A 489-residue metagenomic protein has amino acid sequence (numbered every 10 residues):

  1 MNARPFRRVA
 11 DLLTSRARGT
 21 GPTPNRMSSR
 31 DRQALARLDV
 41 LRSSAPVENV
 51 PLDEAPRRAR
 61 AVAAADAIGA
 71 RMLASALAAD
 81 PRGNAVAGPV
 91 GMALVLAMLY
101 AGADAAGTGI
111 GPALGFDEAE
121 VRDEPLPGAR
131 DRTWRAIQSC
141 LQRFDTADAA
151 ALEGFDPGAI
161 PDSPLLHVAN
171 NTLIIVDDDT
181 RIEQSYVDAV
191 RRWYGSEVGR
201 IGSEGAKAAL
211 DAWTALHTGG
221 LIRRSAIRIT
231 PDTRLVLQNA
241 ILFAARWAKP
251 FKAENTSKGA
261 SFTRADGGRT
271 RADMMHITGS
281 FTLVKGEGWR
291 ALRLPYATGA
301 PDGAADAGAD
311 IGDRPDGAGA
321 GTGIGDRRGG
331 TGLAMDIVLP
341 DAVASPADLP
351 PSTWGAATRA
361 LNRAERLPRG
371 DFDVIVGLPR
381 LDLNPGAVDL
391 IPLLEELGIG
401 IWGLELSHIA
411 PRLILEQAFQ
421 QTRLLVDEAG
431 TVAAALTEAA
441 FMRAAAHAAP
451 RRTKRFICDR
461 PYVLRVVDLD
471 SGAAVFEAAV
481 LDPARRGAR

Functional and structural regions predicted by a protein language model:
A3-I110, R451, A479-V480: Flexible propeptides and autoinhibitory/regulatory segments associated with cysteine proteases
T14-A17, N25, D31-A34, R82-G83 (+6 more regions): Non-catalytic, conformational "gating/processing" segments within enzyme and secreted inhibitor domains
L99-A103, E118, A245: A generic secondary-structure signal for well-formed alpha-helical elements
A106-T108, S345-A347, P385-A387, A473-E477 (+1 more regions): Extracytoplasmic/secreted cell-surface and envelope-processing proteins
I110-G115, F251-G259, D348-A356: Short Gly/aromatic-enriched secondary-structure transition segments
P351-D371, A448-R452: Short, cationic low-complexity segments
T422, E428-R489: C-terminal soluble interaction/assembly domains
